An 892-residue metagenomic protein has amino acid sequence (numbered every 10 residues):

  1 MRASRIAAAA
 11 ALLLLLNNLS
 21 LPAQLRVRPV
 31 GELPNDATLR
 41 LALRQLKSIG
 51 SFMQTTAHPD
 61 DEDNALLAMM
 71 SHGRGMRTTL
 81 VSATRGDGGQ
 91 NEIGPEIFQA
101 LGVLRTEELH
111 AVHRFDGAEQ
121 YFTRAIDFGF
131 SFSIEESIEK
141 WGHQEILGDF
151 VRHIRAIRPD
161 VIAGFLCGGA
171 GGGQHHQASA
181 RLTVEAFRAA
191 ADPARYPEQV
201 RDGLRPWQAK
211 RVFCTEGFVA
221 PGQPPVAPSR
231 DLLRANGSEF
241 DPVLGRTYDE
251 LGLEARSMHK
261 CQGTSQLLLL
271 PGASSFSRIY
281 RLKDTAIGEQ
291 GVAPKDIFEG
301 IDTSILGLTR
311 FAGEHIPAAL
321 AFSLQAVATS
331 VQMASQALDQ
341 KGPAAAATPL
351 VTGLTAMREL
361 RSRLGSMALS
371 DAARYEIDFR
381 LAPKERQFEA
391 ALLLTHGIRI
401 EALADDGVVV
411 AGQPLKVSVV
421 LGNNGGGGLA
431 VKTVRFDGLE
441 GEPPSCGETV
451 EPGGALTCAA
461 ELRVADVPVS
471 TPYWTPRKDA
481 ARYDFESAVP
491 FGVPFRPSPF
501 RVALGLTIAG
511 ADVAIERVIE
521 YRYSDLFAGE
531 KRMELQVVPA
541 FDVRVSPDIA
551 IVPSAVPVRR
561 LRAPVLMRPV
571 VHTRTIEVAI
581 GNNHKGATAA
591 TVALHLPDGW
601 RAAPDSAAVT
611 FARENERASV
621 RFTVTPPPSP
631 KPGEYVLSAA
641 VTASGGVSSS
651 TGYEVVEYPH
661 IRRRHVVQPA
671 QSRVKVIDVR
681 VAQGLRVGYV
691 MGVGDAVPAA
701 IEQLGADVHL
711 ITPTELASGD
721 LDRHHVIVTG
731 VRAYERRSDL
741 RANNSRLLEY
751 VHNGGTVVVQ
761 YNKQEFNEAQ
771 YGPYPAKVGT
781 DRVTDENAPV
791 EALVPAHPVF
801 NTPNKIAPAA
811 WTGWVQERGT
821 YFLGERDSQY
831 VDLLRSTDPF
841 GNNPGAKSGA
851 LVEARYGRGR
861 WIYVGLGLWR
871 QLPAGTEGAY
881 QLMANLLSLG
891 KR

Functional and structural regions predicted by a protein language model:
A8-N18: Bacterial N-terminal signal peptides
Q24-P197, F213, F218-V219: Active-site beta-strand->loop->alpha-helix modules in alpha/beta enzyme cores, enriched in Gly/His/Asp(Glu)
A189-L392: The feature marks non-catalytic terminal segments
Q387-R399, R532-D542: Proline/serine/threonine-rich low-complexity linkers at boundaries of modular beta-sandwich domains
A404-Q683: Long beta-sheet-rich domains in secretory-pathway and surface-associated proteins
S648-G730, K763, R870, S888-R892: Aromatic-Pro/Gly-enriched surface loop or interdomain linker that acts as a lid/target-recognition segment
R732-V815: A glycine-rich, often tryptophan-bearing local segment used as a flexible ligand/cofactor-contacting loop or short
K777-G875, K891: Catalytic beta-strand/loop cores that center a nucleophilic Ser/Cys/Thr and support acyl-enzyme chemistry
